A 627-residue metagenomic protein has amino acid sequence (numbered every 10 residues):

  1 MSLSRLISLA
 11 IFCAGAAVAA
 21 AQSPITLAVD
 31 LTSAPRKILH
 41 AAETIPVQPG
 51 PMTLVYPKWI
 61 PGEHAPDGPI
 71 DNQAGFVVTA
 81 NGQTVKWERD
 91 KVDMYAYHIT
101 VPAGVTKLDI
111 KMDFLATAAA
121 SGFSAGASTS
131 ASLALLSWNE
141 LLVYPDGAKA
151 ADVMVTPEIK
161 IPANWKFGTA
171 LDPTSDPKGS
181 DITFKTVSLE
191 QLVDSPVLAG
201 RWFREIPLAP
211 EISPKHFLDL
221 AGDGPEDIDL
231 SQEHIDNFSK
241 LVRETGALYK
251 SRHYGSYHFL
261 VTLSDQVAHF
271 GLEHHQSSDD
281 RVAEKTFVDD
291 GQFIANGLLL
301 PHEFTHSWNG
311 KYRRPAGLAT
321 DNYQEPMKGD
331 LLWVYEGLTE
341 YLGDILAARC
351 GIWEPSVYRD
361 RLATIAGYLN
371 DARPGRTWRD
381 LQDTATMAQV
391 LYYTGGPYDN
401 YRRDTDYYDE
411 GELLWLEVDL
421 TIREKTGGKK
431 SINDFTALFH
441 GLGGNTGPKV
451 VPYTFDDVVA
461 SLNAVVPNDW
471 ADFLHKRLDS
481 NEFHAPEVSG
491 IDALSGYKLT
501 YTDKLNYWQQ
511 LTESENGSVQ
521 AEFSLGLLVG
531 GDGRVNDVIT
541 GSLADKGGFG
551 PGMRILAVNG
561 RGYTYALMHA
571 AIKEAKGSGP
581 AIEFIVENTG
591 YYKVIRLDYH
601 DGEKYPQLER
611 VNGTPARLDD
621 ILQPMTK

Functional and structural regions predicted by a protein language model:
M1-L6: Positively charged n-region of N-terminal signal peptides that target proteins for export
I7-A16: Bacterial N-terminal signal peptides
A17-A21: Sec/Tat signal peptide C-region and signal peptidase I cleavage site
Q22-W59: Early extracytoplasmic/domain-onset interaction patches
T32, T44-P46, P61, P66-Y254 (+1 more regions): Non-catalytic architectural context of zinc metalloproteases
E43, E205-L332, L342: Juxtacatalytic substrate-recognition/specificity segment
V282, R313-D380: Acidic/histidine-rich catalytic neighborhood
G343, W353-K627: C-terminal recognition in membrane/secretory proteostasis and scaffolding
